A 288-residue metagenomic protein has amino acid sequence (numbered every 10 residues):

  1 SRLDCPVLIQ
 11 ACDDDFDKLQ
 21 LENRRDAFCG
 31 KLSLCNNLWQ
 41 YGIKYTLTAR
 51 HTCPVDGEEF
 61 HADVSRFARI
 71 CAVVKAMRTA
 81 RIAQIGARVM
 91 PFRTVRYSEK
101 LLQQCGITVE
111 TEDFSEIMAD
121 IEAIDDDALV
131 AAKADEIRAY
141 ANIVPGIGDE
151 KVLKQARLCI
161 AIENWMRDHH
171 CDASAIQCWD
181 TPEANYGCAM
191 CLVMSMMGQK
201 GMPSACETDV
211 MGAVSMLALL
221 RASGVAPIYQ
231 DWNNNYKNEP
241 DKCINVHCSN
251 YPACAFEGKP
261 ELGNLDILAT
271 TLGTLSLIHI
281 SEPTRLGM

Functional and structural regions predicted by a protein language model:
R2, V73-M77, L102, M166-R167 (+1 more regions): Solvent-exposed alpha-helices and their adjacent loops that cap or buttress functional pockets in soluble metabolic
R2, Y97-Q104, M190-V193: Short, solvent-exposed amphipathic alpha-helical segments in soluble enzyme and RNA/protein-processing domains
R2-R25, N37, S195-T208: Short, acidic/small-residue loops that bind anionic groups at enzyme active sites
A11-A134, A139-I147: Cap/lid and interdomain-hinge subdomains that line or gate substrate/regulatory clefts in soluble alpha/beta enzymes
A134, A139-A222: Long, internal scaffold/assembly segments composed of regular secondary structure
I176-E183, I228-C248: A glycine-rich phosphate-binding loop feature that marks nucleotide/adenosyl-phosphate handling sites
C248-S276: Active-site rim beta-loop-alpha module in soluble metabolic enzymes
I278-M288: Single conserved hydrophobic/aromatic residue that forms the stacking wall/gate of nucleotide- or nucleobase-binding
